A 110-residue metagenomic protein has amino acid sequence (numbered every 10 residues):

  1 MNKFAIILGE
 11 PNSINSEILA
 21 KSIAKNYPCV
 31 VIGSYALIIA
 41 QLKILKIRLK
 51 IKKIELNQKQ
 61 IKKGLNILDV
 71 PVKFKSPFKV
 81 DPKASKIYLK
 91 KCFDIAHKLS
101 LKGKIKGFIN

Functional and structural regions predicted by a protein language model:
M1-N110: Contiguous, glycine/small-aliphatic-enriched amphipathic segments in soluble metabolic enzymes
